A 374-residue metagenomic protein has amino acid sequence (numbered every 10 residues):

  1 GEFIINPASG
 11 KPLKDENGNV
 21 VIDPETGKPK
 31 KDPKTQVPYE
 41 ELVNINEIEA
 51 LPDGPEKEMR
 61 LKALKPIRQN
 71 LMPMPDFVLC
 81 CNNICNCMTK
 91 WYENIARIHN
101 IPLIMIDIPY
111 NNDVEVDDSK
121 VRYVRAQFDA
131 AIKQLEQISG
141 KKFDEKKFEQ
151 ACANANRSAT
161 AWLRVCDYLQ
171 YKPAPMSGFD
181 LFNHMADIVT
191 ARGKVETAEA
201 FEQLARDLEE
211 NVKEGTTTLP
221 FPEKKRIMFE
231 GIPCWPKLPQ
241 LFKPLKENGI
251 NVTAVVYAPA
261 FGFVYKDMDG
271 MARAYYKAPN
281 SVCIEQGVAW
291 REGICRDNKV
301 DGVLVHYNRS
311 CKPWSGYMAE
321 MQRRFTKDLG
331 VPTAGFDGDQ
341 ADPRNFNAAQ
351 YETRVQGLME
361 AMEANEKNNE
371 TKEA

Functional and structural regions predicted by a protein language model:
G1-I138, K142, V255-E373: Trp/Phe/Arg-rich N-terminal binding region typifying the photolyase-homology
R125, D129-A258, F263, N280: A charged, amphipathic alpha-helical module
